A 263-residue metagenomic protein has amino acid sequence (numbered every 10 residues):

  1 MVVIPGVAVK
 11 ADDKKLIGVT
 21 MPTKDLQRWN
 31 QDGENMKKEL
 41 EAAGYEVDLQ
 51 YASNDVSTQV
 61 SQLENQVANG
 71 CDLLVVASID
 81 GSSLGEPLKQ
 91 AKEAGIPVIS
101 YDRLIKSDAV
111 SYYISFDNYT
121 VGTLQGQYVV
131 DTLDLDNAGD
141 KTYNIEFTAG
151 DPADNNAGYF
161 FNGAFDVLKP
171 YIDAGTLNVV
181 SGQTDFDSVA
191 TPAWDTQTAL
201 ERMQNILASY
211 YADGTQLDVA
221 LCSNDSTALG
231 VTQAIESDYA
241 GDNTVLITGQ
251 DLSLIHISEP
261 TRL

Functional and structural regions predicted by a protein language model:
M1-I4: Hydrophobic core
G6-R262: A residue-level marker of the well-folded mature domains of exported/periplasmic proteins
